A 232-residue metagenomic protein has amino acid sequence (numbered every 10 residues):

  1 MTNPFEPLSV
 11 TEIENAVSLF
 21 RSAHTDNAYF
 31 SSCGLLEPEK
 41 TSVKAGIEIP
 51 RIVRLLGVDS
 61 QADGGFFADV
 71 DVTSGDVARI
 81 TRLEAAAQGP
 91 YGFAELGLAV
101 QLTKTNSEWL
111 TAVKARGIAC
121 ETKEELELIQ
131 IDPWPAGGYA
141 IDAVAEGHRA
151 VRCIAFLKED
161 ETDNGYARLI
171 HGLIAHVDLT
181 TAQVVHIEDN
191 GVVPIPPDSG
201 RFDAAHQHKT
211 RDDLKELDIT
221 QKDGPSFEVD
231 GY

Functional and structural regions predicted by a protein language model:
M1-I13, V17, R21, P194-R211: N-terminal pre-domain segments of enzymes
P4-S42, G92-A140: Short, non-transmembrane alpha-helical segments in secretory-pathway proteins
A16, C33, C153-A155, F227 (+1 more regions): Long, contiguous hydrophobic alpha-helical segments, chiefly transmembrane helices and signal peptides
H24-T73, R79, E121-D178: Exposed beta-strand-loop-beta-strand "reactive/processing" segments of non-cytosolic proteins
D71-G75, T103, V192: A short, sequence-level motif marking secondary-structure junctions
R79-G89: Extended compositionally biased segments used for macromolecular assembly or nucleic-acid engagement
V151-A155, R168-L217: Non-catalytic propeptide/linker segments at domain boundaries
R211-Y232: Beta-strand-rich N-terminal accessory domains
